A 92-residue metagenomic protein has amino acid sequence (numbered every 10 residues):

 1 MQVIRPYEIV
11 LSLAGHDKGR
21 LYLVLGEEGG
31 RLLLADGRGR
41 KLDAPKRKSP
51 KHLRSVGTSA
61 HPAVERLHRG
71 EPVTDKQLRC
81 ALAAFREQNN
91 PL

Functional and structural regions predicted by a protein language model:
M1-P6, L13, L23-L92: Ferredoxin-like alpha/beta domains used as RNA- or RNAP-binding modules
G15-K18: Short, charged beta-turn/beta-strand-edge "cap" motif at the junction between a beta-strand and an adjacent loop
